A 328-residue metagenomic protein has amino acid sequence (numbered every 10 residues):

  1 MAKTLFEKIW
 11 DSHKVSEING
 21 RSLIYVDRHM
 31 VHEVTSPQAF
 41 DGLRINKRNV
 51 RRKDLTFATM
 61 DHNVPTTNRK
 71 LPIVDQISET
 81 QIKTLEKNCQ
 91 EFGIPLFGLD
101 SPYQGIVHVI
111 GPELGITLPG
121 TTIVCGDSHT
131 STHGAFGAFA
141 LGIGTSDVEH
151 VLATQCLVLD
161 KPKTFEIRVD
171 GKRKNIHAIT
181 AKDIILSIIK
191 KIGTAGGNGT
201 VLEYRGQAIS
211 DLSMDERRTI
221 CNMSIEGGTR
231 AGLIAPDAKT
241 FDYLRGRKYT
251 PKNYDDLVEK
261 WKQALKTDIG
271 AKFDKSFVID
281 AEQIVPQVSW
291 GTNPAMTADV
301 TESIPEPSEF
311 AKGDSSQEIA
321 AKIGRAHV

Functional and structural regions predicted by a protein language model:
M1-R325: Fe-S-dependent hydro-lyases/dehydratases of central metabolism
